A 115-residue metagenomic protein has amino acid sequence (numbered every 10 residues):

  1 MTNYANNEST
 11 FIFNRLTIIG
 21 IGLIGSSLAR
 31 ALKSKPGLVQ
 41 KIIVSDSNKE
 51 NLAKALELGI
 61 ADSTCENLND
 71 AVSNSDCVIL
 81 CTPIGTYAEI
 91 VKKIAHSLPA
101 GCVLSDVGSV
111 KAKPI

Functional and structural regions predicted by a protein language model:
T2-S73: NAD(P)+-binding Rossmann beta1-loop-alpha1 motif at the extreme N-terminus of oxidoreductases
I19, S45, C81, S105-G108: Structural motif
S26-L28, Y87, K113-P114: Short glycine/serine/threonine-rich phosphate/pyrophosphate-binding segments that cradle anionic phosphate groups
L32, A55, I90-I94, P114: Hydrophobic packing residues within well-ordered alpha-helices of enzyme cores
K49, I84-G85, K111: Alpha-helix N-cap/helix-start and coil->helix boundary motif
S63, L68-L98, C102-S105: Rossmann-like NAD(P)-binding element
V107-I115: Rossmann-fold NAD(P)-binding glycine/threonine-rich loop
